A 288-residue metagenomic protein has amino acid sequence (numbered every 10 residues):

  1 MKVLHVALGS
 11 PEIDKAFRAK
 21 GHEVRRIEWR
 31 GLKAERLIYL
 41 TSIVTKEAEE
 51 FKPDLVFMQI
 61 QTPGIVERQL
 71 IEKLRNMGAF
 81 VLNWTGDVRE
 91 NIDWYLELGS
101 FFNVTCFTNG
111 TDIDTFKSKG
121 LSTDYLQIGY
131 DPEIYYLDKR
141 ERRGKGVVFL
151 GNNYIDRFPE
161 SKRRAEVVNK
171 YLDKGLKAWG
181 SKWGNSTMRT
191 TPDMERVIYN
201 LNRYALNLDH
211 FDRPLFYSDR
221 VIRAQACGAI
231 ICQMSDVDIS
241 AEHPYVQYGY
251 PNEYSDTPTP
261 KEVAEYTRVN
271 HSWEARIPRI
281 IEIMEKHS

Functional and structural regions predicted by a protein language model:
M1-E50, M58-L70, W94-Y245, W273-R276 (+1 more regions): Nucleotide-sugar donor-binding catalytic core of glycosyltransferases
D54: Short acidic/polar active-site loop segments enriched in Thr and Asp
L74-V88: Active-site proximal beta-strand in glycosyltransferases
I239-T257: Change "using UDP/GDP/dTDP sugars" to "using nucleotide sugars
N252-S288: A charged, aromatic-enriched C-terminal amphipathic alpha-helix characteristic of glycosyltransferases across folds
